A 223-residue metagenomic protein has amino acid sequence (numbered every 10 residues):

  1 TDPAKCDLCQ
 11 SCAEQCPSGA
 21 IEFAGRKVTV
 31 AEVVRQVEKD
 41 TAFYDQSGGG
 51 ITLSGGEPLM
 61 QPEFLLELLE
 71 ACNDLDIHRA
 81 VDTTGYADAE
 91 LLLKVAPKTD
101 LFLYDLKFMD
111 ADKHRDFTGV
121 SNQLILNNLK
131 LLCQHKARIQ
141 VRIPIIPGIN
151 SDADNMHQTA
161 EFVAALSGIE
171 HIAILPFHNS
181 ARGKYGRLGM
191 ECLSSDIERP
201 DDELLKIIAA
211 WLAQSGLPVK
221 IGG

Functional and structural regions predicted by a protein language model:
T1-G19, E57: Cysteine-centered iron-sulfur cluster-binding motifs in ferredoxin-type domains/subunits of redox enzymes
K5, R26-E32: FAD-binding FR-type
A20-G25: Iron-sulfur (Fe-S) cluster-binding segments and ferredoxin-like electron-carrier domains, especially [2Fe-2S]
V30, M156, D201-L205: Generic alpha-helical secondary structure
A31-R187: Conserved AdoMet/S-adenosylmethionine-binding subsite of the radical SAM
R138, E203-G223: C-terminal accessory region of radical SAM enzymes
E161-A164, E170, Y185-W211: A structural motif corresponding to the C-terminal lobe/cap of the Radical SAM core domain
